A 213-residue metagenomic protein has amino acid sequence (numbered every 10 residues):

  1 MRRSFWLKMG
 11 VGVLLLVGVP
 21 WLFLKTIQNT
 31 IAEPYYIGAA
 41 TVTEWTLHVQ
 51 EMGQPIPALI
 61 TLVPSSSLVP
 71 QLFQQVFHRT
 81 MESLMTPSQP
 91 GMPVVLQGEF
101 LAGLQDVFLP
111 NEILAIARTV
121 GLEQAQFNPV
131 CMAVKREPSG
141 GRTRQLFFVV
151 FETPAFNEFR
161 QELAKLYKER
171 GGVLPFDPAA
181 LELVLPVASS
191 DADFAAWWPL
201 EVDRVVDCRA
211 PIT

Functional and structural regions predicted by a protein language model:
M1-L16: N-terminal Sec-pathway targeting helices
V19-T213: Histidine-dependent nucleotide/RNA phosphoesterase domain, centered on the 2H-phosphoesterase fold with its duplicated
